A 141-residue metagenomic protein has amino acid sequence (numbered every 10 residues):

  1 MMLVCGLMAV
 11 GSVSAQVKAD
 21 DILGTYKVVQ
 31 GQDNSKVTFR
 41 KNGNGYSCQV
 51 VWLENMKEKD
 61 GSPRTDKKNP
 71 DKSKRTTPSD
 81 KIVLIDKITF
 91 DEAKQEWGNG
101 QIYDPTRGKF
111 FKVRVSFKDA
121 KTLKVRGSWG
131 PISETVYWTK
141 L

Functional and structural regions predicted by a protein language model:
M1-L3: Bacterial N-terminal signal peptides that target proteins for export
V10-S12: N-terminal signal peptide c-region/cleavage motif recognized by signal peptidases
S14-T25, S133: N-terminal helix-cap/turn-to-beta initiation motif at the start of protein domains
L23, V28-V29, N34-Y103, F110-K112: Central antiparallel beta-sheet cores of small beta-barrel/beta-sandwich binding domains
N42, K118-D119: Structural motif
G45, K121-T122: Structural motif
T106-R107, K112-S116, T122-T135: Short, exposed beta-strand-loop hairpins at the edges of beta-sheets in extracellular/periplasmic proteins
